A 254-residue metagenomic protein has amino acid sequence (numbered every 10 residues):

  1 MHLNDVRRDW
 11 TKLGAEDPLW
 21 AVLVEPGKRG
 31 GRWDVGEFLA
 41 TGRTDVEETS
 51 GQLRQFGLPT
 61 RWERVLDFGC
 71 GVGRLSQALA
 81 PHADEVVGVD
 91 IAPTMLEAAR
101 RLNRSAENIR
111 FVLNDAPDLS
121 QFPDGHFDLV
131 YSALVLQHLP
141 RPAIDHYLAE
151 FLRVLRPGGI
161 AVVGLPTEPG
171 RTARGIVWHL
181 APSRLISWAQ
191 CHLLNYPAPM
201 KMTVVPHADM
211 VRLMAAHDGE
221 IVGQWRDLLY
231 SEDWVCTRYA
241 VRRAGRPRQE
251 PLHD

Functional and structural regions predicted by a protein language model:
M1-W62, V72-S120, R141-A143, V162-D254: Class I (Rossmann-like) S-adenosyl-L-methionine-dependent methyltransferase catalytic domain, capturing the SAM-binding
E63-R64, R156: Residues that mark the start of a beta-strand
F68: Conserved beta-strand/loop positions that form the S-adenosyl-L-methionine
S120-V130: A short acidic, Gly/Pro-enriched loop at the edge of an enzyme's catalytic core that lines a small-molecule cofactor
P123, L148, M214: Short alpha-helical donor nucleotide-sugar binding micro-motif in glycosyltransferases
L129-P142: A short SAM/SAH-binding and catalytic strip from SAM-dependent methyltransferases
D145-P157: A short glycine-rich, Lys/Arg-flanked "PGG" loop and its adjoining helix->strand segment in the class I
